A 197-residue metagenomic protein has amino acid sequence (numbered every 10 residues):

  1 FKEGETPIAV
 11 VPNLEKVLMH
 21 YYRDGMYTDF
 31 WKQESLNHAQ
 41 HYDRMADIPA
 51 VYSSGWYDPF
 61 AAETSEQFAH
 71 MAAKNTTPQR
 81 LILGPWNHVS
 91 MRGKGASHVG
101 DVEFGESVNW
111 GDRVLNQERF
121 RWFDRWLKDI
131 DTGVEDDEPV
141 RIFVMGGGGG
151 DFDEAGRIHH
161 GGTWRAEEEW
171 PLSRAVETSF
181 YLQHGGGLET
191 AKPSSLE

Functional and structural regions predicted by a protein language model:
F1-R44, V134: Accessory cap/linker subdomain of secreted extracellular hydrolases
M19, T28, S35, F68 (+2 more regions): Non-transmembrane alpha-helical segments in soluble domains of secreted/periplasmic/extracellular proteins
Q33-E34, N75-N109: Catalytic cores of eukaryotic secretory-pathway lumenal/extracellular enzymes that build and remodel glycoconjugates
D43-A46, K74-N75, P171-R174: Extracellular/periplasmic catalytic domains that process cell-envelope and extracellular macromolecules
V51-S54: Short beta-strand/loop motif that positions the catalytic acidic residue of the alpha/beta-hydrolase fold
D58-A62, H88-R92, G149-F152, G187-E189: Flexible loop/turn segments at secondary-structure boundaries
A62-Q79: Active-site-adjacent alpha-helix of alpha/beta-hydrolase-fold enzymes
H98-E197: C-terminal, loop-rich substrate-recognition/catalytic regions characterized by aromatic stacking residues
